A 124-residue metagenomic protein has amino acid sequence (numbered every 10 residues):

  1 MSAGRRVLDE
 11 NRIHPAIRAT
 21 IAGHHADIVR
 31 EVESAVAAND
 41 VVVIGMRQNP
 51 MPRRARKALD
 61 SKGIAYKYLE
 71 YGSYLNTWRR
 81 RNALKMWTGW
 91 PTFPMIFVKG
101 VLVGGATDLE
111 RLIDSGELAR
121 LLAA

Functional and structural regions predicted by a protein language model:
M1-D40, R47-A65, P91, R120-A124: Non-globular targeting/processing and membrane-anchoring segments
I28, M51, A55, T77-R80 (+3 more regions): Alpha-helical interaction elements in eukaryotic regulators
V42-I44, K67-E70, F97, L102: Beta-strand cores of modular interaction/reader domains in eukaryotic scaffold and signaling proteins, especially PDZ
G45-R47, A65-R80: Thiol-based oxidoreductase modules, predominantly thioredoxin-like and allied folds used for disulfide exchange
R56-K57, Y71, D108-L109: Short coil/turn segments at secondary-structure boundaries
L84-K85: The conserved cystathionine-beta-synthase
T88-V98: Structural micro-motif
V98-A124: Non-catalytic, surface beta->alpha helical segment in thiol-disulfide oxidoreductase systems
